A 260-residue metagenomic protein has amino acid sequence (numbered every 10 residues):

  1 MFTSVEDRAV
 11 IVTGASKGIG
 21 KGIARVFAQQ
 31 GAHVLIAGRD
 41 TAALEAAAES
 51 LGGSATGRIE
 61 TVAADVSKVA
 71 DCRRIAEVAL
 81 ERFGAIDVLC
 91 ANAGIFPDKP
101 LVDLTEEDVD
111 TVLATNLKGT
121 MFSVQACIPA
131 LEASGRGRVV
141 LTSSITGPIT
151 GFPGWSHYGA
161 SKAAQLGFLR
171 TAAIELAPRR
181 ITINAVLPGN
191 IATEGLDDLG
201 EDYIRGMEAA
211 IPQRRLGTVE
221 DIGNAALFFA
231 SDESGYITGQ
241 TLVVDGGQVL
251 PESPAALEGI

Functional and structural regions predicted by a protein language model:
R8, T56, A85-I86, L131-I145 (+2 more regions): Active-site loop of short-chain dehydrogenase/reductase
S16-G18: Conserved glycine-rich cofactor-binding loop
P100-L101, D108-L113, L196, M207: Substrate-binding pocket helix/loop in short-chain dehydrogenase/reductase
V124, S161, L169: Active-site helix of classical SDR
P129, I174-E175, G235: Alpha-helical segment proximal to the catalytic Tyr-Lys
P178, A185, R205-I237, V244-G246: C-terminal helical subdomain
T238-I260: Short C-terminal tail/terminal secondary-structure segment of NAD(P)H-dependent dehydrogenase/reductase domains
